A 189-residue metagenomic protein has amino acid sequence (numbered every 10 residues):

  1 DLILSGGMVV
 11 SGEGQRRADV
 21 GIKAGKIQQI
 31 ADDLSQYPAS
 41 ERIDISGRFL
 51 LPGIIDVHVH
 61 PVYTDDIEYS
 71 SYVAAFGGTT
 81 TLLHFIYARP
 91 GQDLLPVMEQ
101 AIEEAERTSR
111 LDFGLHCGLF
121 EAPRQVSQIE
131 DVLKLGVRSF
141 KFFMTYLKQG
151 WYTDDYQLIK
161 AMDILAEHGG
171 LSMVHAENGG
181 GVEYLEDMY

Functional and structural regions predicted by a protein language model:
D1-L51: Histidine-rich, glycine-flanked metal-binding segment
L2-L4, Q36-H84: Replace "His-x-His-based motif
E13, L51, H60-I67, G91 (+3 more regions): Active-site-proximal flexible loops/turns
R17, D66, D93-V97: Secondary-structure junction/capping motif
K23, D33, H60, F85-A88: Acidic/polar N-terminal loop/beta-strand segments that form early-domain functional surfaces
A31, H60-V62, E177: Compositionally biased, intrinsically disordered low-complexity segments enriched in polar/proline residues
Y72-L185: Divalent-metal coordination cores built from histidine and acidic residues
D187-Y189: Short, intrinsically disordered, charge-balanced linker/junction segments flanking boundaries in proteins
